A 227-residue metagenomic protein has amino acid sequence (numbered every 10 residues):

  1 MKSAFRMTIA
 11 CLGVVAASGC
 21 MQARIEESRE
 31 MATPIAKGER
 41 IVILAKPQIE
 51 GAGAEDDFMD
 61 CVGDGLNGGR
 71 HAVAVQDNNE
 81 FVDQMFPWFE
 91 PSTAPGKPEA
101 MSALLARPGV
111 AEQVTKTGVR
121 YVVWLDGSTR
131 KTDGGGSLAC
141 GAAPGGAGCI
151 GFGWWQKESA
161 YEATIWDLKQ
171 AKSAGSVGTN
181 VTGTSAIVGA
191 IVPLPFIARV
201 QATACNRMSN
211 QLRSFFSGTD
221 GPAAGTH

Functional and structural regions predicted by a protein language model:
M1-I9: Bacterial N-terminal signal peptides that target proteins for export
T8-S18: Bacterial N-terminal signal peptides
C20-S102, S214-H227: A structural "domain/chain start" motif
Q48-G51, F81-D83, S128-D133, V181-T184: Solvent-exposed loop/turn segments at secondary-structure junctions within structured extracellular/periplasmic domains
G51-M59, A103-R107, W154, L194-C205: Solvent-exposed, acidic/flexible segments
P95-K169: Surface-exposed short loop/turn segments
P144-F215: Short secondary-structure boundary motifs at beta->alpha junctions and helix caps
